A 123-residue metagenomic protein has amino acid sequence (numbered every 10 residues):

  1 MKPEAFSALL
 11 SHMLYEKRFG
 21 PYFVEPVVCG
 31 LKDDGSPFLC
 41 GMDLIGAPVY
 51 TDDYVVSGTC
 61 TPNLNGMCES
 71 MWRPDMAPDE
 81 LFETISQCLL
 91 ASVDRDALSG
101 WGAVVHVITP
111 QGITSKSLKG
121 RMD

Functional and structural regions predicted by a protein language model:
M1-D123: Long, low-complexity N-terminal extensions
